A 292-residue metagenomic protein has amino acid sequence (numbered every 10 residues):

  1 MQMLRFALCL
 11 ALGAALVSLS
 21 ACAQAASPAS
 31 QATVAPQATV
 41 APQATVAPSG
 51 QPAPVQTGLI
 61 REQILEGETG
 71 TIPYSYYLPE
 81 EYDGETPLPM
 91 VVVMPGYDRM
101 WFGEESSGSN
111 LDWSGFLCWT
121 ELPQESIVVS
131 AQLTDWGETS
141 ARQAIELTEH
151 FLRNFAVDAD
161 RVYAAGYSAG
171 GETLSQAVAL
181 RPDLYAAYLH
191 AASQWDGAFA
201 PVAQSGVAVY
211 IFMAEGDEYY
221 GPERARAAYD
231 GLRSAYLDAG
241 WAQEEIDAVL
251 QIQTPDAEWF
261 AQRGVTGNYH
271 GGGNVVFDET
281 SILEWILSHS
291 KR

Functional and structural regions predicted by a protein language model:
A7-L19: Bacterial N-terminal signal peptides
C22-L88, E172, Q176-A177, L237-V249: A domain-start/cap signature at the N-terminus of enzymes
E81-T86, W136-S168: Gly/Ser-rich "nucleophile elbow"/oxyanion-hole loop immediately N-terminal to the catalytic nucleophile in hydrolases
M90, M94-I145: Active-site machinery of serine-nucleophile hydrolases
S106-S107, Y220-D238: Short alpha-helix in the alpha/beta-hydrolase fold that links the catalytic acid
Q124, A203-V209: Short, proline-enriched alpha-helix->beta-strand connector loops that line the catalytic pocket of alpha/beta-hydrolase
R153-N154, D160-Q204: Primarily recognizes the serine-hydrolase "nucleophile elbow" in alpha/beta-hydrolase and SGNH/GDSL folds
F212, G216-E218, Y236-R292: C-terminal catalytic histidine-bearing segment of alpha/beta-hydrolase fold enzymes
